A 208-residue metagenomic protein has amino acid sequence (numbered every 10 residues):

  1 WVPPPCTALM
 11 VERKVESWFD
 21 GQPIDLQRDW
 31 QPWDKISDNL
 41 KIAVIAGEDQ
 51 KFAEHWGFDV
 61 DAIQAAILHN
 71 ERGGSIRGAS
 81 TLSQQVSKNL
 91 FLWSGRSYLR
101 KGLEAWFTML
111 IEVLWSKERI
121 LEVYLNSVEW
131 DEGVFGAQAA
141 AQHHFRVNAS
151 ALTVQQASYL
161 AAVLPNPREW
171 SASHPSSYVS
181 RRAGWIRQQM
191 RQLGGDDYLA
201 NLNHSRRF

Functional and structural regions predicted by a protein language model:
W1-F208: Juxtamembrane regions of bacterial inner-membrane/periplasmic proteins, predominantly the peptidoglycan biogenesis
